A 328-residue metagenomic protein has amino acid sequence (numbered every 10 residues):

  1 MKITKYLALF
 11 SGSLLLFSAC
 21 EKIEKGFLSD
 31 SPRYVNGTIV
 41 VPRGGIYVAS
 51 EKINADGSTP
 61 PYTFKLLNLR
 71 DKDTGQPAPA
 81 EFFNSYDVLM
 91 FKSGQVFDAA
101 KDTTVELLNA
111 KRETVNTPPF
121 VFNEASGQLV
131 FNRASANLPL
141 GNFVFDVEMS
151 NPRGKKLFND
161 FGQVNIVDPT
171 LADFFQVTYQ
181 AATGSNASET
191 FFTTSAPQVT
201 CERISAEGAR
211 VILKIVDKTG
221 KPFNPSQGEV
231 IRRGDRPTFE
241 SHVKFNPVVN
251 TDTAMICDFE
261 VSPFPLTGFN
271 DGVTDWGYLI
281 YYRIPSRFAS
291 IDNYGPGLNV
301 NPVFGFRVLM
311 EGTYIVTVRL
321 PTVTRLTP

Functional and structural regions predicted by a protein language model:
M1-L7: Bacterial N-terminal signal peptides that target proteins for export
L16-A19: C-terminal motif of bacterial Sec signal peptides marking the signal peptidase cleavage site
E21-E124, P139, L171-T194, A206 (+2 more regions): Acidic/polar, low-complexity intrinsically disordered N-terminal segments immediately downstream of a Sec signal
Q128-P139: Extracellular/luminal low-complexity segments enriched in Ser/Thr/Pro
N142-P152: A short beta-strand micro-motif common to beta-rich folds, especially ectodomain repeats
R153-N159: Short, exposed coil/turn segments at beta-strand boundaries within extracellular/luminal domains
Q163-P169: Short beta-strand edge segments in extracellular beta-sheet folds
F174-P328: Ser/Thr/Gly/Pro-rich, low-complexity flexible regions
